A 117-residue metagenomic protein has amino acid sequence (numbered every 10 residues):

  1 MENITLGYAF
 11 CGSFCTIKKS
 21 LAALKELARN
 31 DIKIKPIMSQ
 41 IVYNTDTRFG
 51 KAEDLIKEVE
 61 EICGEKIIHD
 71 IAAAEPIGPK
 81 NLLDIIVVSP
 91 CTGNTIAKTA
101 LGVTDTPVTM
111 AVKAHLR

Functional and structural regions predicted by a protein language model:
M1-R117: A cross-family phosphate/adenosyl-ligand binding-site feature
